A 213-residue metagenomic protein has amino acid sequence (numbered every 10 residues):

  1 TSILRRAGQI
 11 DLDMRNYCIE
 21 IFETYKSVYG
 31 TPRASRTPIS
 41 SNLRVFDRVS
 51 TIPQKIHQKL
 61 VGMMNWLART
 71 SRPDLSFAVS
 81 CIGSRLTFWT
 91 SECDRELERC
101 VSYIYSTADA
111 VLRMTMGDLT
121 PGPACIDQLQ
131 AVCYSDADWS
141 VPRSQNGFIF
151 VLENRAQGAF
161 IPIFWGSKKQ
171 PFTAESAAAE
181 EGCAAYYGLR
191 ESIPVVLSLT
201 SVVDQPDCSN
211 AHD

Functional and structural regions predicted by a protein language model:
T1-D213: Long, low-complexity, charge-biased intrinsically disordered regions
